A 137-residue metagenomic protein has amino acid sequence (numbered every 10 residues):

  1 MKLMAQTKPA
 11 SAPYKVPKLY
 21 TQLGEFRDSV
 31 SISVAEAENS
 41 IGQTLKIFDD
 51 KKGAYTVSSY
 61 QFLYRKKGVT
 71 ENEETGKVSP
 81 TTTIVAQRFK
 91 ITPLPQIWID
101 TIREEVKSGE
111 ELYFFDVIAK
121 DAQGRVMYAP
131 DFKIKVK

Functional and structural regions predicted by a protein language model:
M1-P9: Bacterial Sec-dependent N-terminal signal peptides
P9-L63: Contiguous beta-strand segments within globular domains
K51-P95: Mature extracytoplasmic domains of secretory-pathway proteins
L63, D116-I118: Residue-level recognition of well-ordered beta-strand positions that form the cores of beta-sheet-rich folds across
F89-K107: Signal that preferentially marks extracellular ectodomain short beta-strand elements of beta-sandwich modules
K107-F114: Extracellular Ig-like/FN3 beta-sandwich strand-entry sites
A119-R125: Short, solvent-exposed loop/turn segments at the edges of extracellular beta-sandwich modules
V126-I134: Edge beta-strands of extracellular beta-sandwich domains
